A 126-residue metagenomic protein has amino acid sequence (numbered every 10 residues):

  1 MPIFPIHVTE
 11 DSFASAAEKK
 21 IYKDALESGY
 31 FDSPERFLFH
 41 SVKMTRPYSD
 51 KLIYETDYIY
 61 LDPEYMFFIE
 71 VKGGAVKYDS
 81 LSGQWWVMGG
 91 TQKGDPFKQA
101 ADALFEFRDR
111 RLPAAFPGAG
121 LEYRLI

Functional and structural regions predicted by a protein language model:
M1-I126: Intrinsically disordered, low-complexity Ser/Thr/Pro/Gly-rich regulatory segments
